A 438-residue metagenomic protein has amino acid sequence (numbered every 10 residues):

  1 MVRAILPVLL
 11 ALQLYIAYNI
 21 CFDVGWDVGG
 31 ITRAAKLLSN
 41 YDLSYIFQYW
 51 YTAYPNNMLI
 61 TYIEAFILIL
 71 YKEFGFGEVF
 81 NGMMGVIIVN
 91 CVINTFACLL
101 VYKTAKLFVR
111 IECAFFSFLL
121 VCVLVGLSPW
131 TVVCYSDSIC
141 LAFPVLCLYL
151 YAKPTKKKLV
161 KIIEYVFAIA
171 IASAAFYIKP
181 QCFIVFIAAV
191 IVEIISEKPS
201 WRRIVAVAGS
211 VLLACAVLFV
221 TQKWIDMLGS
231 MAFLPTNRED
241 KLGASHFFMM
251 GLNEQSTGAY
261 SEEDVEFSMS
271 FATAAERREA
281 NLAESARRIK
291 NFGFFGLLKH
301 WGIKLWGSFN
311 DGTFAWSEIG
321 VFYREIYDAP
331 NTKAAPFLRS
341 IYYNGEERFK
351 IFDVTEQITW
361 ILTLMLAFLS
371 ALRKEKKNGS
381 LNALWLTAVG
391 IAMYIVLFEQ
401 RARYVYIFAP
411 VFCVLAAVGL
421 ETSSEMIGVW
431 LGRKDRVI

Functional and structural regions predicted by a protein language model:
M1-L14, A206-A214, G428-I438: Start-transfer (signal-anchor) and selected internal transmembrane alpha helices of multi-pass inner/ER membrane
L9-L10, N90, F116-V125, A172 (+1 more regions): Short helix- or helix-capping micro-motifs that position conserved polar/aromatic residues at function-defining sites
R33-K36, W50-E78: Short hydrophobic/aromatic helix or loop-helix immediately within or flanking a transmembrane segment in polytopic
Y41, Y45, M227-T332: Membrane-proximal stem/loop segments at transmembrane-domain junctions that anchor or position
F80, V101-V123, L141, N382: Transmembrane-helix signature of polytopic, membrane-embedded enzymes that assemble or transfer cell-envelope glycans
N81-G85, V89, I303-L384, A388: Membrane-interface anchor segments at the N-terminal boundary of transmembrane helices in multi-pass membrane enzymes
G85-F108, L146, M365-L372: Transmembrane-helix motifs of polytopic, lipid-linked glycan transferases
G126-C140, I178: Short acidic/glycine- and proline-prone juxtamembrane loop motifs at membrane-interface regions of multi-pass membrane
